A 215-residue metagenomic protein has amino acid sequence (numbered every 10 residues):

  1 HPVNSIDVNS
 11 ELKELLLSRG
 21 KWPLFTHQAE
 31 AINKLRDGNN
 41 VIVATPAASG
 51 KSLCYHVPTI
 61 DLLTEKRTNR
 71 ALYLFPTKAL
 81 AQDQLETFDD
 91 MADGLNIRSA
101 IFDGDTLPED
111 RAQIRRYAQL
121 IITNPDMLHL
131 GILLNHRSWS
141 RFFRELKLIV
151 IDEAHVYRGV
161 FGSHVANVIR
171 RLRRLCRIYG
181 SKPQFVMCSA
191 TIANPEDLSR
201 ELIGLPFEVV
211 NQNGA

Functional and structural regions predicted by a protein language model:
H1-D7: Interdomain "pre-motor" coupling segment immediately N-terminal to P-loop NTPase/helicase cores
K13-Y179, P183-C188, D197-I203, F207-A215: Conserved P-loop/Walker A NTP-binding site and adjacent catalytic elements of P-loop NTPases
A193-P195: Canonical AAA+ ATPase core
